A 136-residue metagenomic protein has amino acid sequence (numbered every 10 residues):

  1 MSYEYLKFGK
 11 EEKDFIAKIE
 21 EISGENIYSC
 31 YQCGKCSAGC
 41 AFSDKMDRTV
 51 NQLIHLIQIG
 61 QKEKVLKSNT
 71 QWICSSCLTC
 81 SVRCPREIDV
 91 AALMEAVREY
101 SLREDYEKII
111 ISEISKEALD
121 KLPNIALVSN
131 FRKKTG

Functional and structural regions predicted by a protein language model:
M1-Y3: Replace "small metal-dependent catalytic modules" with "small catalytic or cofactor-binding modules
Y5-K10, C30-C33, C84, K133: Intrinsically disordered, low-complexity regions enriched in small/polar residues
L6-I22, K45-Q71, V90-L119: Ferredoxin-type iron-sulfur electron-transfer modules in oxidoreductases and energy-metabolism complexes
N26-S43, N69-I88: Cysteine-centered iron-sulfur cluster-binding motifs in ferredoxin-type domains/subunits of redox enzymes
V82-S101, K116-G136: Short flanking/linker segments adjacent to small metal-binding domains or redox-active Cys/His motifs
